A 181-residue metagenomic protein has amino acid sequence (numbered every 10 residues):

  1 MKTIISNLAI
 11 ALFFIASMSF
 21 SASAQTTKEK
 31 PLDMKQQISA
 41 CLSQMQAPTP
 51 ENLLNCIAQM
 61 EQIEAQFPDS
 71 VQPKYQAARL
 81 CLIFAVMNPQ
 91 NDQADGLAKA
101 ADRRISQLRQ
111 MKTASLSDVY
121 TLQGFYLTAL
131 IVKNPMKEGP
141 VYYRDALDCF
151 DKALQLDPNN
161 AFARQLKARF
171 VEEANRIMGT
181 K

Functional and structural regions predicted by a protein language model:
M1-M34: Bacterial Sec-dependent N-terminal signal peptides
T27-Q44, F67-N88, T113-N134, A161-N175: Amphipathic alpha-helical repeat scaffolds of TPR domains
E29, D33, D92-G96, K137-D145 (+1 more regions): Alpha-helix N-cap and loop-to-helix initiation/capping positions
Q46-M60, D92-R103, P140-R144: Helix-turn-helix repeat elements of alpha-solenoid scaffolds
Q66, P73, K112, E138-Y142 (+1 more regions): Short coil/turn linker motifs that delimit alpha-helical repeat modules in TPR/alpha-solenoid proteins
D95-D118, G124: Helix-adjacent hinge/juxtasegments
E138-T180: Outer-membrane beta-barrel transmembrane domain signature
